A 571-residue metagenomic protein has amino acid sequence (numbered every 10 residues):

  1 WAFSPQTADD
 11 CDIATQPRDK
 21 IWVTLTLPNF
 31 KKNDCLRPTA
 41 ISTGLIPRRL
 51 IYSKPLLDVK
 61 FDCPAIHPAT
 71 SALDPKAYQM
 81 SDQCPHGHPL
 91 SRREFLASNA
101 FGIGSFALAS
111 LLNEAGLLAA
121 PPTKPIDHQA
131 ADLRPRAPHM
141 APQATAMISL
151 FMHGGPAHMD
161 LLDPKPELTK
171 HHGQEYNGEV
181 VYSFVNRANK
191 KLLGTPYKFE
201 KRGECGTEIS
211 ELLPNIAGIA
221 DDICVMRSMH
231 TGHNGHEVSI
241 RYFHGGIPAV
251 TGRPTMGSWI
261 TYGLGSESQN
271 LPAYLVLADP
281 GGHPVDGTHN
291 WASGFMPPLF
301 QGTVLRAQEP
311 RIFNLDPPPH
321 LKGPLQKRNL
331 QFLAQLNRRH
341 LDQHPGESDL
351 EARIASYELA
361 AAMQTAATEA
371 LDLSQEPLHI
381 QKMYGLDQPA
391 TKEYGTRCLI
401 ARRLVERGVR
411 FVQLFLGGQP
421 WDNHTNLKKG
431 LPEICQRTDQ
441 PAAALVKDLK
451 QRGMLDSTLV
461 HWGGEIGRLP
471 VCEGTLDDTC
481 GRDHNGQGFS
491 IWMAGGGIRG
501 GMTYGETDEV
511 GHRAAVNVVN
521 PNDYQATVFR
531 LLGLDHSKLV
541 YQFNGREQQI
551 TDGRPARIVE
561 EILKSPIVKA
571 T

Functional and structural regions predicted by a protein language model:
A2-D9: Residue-level detector of structural "landmarks"
T7, I21, N29-N33: Polybasic, lysine-rich low-complexity intrinsically disordered segments
P17-R18, P28, R37: Short linear motifs in low-complexity or flexible loops
F30, Y52-E94: N-terminal secretory signal peptides
M80-T571: Ligand-binding pockets and gating/stacking loops
